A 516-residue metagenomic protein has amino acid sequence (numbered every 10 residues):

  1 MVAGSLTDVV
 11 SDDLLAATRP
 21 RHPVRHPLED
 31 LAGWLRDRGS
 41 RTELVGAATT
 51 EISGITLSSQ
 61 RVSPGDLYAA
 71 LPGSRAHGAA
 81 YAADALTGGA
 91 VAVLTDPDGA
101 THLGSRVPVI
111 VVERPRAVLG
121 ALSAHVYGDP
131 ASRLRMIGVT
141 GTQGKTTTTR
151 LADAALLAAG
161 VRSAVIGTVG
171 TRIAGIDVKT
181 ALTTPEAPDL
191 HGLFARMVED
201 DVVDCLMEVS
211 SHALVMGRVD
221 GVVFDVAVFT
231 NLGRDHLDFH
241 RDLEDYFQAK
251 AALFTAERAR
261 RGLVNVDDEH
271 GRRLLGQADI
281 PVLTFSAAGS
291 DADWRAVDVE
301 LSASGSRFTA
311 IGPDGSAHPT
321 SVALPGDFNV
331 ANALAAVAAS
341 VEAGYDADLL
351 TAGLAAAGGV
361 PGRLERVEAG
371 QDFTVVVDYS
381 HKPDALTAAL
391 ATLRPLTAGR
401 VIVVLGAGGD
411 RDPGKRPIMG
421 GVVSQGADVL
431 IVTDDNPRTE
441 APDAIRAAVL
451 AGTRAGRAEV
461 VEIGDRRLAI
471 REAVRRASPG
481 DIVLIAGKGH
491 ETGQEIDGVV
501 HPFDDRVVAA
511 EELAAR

Functional and structural regions predicted by a protein language model:
M1-E43, R61-L67, G73, H77-A80 (+5 more regions): ATP-dependent carboxylate-amine ligase
V2-T140, T148-A159, D293-R295, S302 (+4 more regions): Short, basic phosphate-binding NTP loop
L31, D66, A85, L122 (+13 more regions): Residue-level signal for inorganic ion chemistry
W34, T95, G99-G104, D200 (+3 more regions): Acidic, Mg2+-coordinating active-site environments of NTP-dependent enzymes
A82-T87, V198, D220, T255 (+2 more regions): Non-catalytic positions within long, well-ordered alpha-helices that form the structural scaffold/packing of enzyme
V91, D225, D428: Receiver (REC) domain switch/active-site residues of two-component response regulators
P97-A100, T168-V169, S211-H212, L232 (+4 more regions): Short, ordered loop/turn segments at secondary-structure junctions
V118-V266, H270-A278, T397: Phosphate-binding loop of NTP-binding sites
